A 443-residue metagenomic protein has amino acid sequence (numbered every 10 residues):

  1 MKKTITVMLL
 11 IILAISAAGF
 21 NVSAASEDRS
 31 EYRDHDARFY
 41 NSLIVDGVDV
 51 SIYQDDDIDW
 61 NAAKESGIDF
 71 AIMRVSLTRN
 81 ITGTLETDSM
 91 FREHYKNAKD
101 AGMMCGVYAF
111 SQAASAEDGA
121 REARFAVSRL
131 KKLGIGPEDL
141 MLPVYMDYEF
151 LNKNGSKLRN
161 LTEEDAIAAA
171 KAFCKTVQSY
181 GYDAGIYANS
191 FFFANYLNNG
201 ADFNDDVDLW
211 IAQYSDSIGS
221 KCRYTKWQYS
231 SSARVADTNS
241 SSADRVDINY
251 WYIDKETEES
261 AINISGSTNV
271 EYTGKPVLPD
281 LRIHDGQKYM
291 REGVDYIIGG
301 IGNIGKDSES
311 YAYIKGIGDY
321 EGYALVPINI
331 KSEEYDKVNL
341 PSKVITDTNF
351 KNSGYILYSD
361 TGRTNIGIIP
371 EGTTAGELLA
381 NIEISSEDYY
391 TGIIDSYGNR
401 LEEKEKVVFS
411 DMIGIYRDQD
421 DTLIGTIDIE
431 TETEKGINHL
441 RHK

Functional and structural regions predicted by a protein language model:
T4-S23: Sec-dependent N-terminal signal peptides of Gram-positive bacterial secreted proteins and lipoproteins
S26-N61, G200-E256: Functionally critical loop-and-helix segments that line ligand-binding/catalytic clefts of soluble enzyme domains
D28-C174, Q178-Y180: Substrate-binding cleft of extracellular glycoside hydrolase catalytic domains
S128-Y145, F150, L197-R223: Structural recognition of alpha->loop->beta junctions
V177-N195: Aromatic-lined carbohydrate-recognition surfaces of secreted/lumenal glycan-active proteins
E256-K288, S332-S386, K435-K443: Solvent-exposed, low-complexity, repeat-rich "mucin-like" stalks and linkers
Q287-V326, N381-I424: Serine/threonine-rich, repeat-prone extracellular segments and beta-strand-based repeat modules of secreted/surface
P327-E333, D428-E434: Short beta-strand edge segments in extracellular beta-sheet folds
